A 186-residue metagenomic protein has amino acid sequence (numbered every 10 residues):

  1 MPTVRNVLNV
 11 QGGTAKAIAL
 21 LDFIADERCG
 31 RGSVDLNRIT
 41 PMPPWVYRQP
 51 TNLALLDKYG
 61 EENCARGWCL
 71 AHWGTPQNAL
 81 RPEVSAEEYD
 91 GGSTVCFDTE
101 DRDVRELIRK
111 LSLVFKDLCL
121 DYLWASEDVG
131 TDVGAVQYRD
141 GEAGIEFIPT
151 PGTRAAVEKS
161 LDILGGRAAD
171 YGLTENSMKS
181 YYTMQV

Functional and structural regions predicted by a protein language model:
M1-V186: Intrinsic low-complexity, intrinsically disordered or marginally ordered coil/linker segments
